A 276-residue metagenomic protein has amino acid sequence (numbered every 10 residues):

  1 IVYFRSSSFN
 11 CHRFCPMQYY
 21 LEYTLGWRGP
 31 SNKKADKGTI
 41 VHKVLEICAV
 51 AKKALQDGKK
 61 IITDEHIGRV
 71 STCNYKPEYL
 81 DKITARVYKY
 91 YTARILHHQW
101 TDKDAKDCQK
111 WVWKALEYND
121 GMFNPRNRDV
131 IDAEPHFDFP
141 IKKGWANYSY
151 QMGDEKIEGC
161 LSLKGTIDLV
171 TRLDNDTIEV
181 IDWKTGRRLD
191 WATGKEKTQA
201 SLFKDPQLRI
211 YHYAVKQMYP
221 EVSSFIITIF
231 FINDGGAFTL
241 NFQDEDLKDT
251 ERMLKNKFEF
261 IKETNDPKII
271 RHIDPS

Functional and structural regions predicted by a protein language model:
S6-A54, C108-W113, I131-P135: Nuclease catalytic cores
P16-G29, R188-G194, K257-N265: Short amphipathic alpha-helical segments and their helix-coil junctions
L25, E46-K53, I141, T171 (+3 more regions): Hydrophobic/aromatic-lined pockets within catalytic cores
L25, W183-R187, F231-N233, D244: A short beta-strand motif that forms part of the nucleic acid-binding face of small beta-barrel RNA-binding folds
V44-S149: A non-catalytic, helix-rich entry segment at domain boundaries
Y75, A200-D205, I210-S276: Metal-dependent nuclease catalytic regions and adjoining charged, substrate-binding loops involved in nucleic-acid end
D129-I131, I178, S223-I227: Residue-level recognition of the N-termini of beta-strands and the immediately preceding loop/turn
F137-L208, H212-K216: Non-catalytic protein-protein interaction segments used by genome-maintenance enzymes to assemble and couple activities
